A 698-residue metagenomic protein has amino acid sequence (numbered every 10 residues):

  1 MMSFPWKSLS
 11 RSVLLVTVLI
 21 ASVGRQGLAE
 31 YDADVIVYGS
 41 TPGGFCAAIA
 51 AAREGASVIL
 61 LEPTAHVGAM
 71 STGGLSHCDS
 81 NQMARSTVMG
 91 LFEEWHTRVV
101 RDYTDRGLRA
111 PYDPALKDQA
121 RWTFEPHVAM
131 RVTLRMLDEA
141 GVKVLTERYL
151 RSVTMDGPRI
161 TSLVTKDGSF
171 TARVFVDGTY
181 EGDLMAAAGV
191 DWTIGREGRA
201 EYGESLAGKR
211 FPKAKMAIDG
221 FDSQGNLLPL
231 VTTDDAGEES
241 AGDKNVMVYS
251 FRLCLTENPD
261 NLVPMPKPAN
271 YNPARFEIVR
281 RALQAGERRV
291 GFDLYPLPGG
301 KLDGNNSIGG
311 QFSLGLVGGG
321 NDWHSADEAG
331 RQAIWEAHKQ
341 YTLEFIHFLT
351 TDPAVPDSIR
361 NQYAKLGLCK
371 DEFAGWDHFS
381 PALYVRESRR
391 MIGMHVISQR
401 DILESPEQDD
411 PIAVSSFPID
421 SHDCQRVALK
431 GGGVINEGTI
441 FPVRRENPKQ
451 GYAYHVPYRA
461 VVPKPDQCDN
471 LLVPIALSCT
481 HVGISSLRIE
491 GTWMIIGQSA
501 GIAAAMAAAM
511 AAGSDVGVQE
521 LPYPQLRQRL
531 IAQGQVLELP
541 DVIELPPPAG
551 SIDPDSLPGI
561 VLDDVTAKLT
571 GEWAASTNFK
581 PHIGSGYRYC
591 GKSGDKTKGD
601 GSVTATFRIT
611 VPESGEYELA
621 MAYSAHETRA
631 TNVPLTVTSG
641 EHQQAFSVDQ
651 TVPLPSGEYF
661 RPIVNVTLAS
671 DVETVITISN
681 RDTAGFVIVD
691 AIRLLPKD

Functional and structural regions predicted by a protein language model:
M2-L14: Bacterial N-terminal signal peptides that target proteins for export
S12-S22: Bacterial N-terminal signal peptides
Y31-T41: Beta1/beta-strand and adjacent pyrophosphate-binding region of the FAD-binding site in flavoprotein oxidoreductases
G44: N-terminal Rossmann-fold NAD(P) dinucleotide-binding loop
A56-S57, E62-S152, T193, E201-G203 (+1 more regions): Conserved N-terminal/central alpha/beta ligand/cofactor-binding core
M130, G168, A172-V174, G178-S551: Flavin (FAD/FMN)-binding glycine-rich loop and adjacent Rossmann-like elements that form
T154-S169: Conserved beta-strand-loop-beta-strand element in the redox core of flavoprotein oxidoreductases
G550-D698: Extracytoplasmic
